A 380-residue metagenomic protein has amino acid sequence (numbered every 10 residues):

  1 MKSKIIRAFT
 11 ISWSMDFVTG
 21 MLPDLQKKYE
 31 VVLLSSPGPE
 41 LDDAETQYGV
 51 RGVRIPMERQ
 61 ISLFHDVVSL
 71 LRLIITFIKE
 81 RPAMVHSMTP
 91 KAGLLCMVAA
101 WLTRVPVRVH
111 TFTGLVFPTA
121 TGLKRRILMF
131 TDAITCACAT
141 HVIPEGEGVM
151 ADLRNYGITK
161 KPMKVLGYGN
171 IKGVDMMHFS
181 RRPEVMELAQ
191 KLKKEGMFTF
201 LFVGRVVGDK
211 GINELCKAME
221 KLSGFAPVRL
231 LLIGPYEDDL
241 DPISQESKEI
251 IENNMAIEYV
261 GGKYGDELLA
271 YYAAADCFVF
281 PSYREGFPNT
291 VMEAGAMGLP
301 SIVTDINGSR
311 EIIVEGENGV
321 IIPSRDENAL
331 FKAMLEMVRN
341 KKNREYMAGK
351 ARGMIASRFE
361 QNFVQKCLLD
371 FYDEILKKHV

Functional and structural regions predicted by a protein language model:
M15-G20, F198, F202-K221, N328-A329: A conserved mid-protein helix/loop that constitutes part of the nucleotide-sugar donor-binding site
D42-E45, R229-A256, V260, N343: Short, structured helix-loop element that forms part of the nucleotide-activated donor/catalytic region
V53, A133, A137-V185: Donor nucleotide-sugar binding/catalytic pocket of nucleotide-sugar-dependent glycosyltransferases
F77, G262-K263, A270-A275: Short alpha-helical donor nucleotide-sugar binding micro-motif in glycosyltransferases
Y264, Y283: Aromatic "clamp/platform" in nucleotide-sugar-dependent glycosyltransferases that forms part of the donor/acceptor
V291, P300-V303: Short hydrophobic beta-strand element within catalytic cores of glycosyltransferases and related nucleotide-activated
E315-G316, V320-E327, E336-K342: Conserved acidic donor-binding segment of nucleotide-sugar-dependent glycosyltransferases
A329, E336, N343-R358, V364-D370: A short, well-ordered alpha-helix in the C-terminal region of glycosyltransferases
